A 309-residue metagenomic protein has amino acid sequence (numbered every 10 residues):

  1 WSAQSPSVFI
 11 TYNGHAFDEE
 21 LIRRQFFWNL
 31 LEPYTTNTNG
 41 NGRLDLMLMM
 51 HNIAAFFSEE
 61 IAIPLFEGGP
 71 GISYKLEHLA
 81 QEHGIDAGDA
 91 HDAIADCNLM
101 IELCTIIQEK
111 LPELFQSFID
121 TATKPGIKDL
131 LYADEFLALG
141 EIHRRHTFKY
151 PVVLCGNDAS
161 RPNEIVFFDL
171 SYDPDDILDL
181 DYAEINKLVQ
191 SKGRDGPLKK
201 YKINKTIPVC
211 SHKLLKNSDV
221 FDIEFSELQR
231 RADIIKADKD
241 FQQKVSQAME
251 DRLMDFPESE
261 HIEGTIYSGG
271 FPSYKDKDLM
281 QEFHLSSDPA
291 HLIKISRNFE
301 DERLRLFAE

Functional and structural regions predicted by a protein language model:
W1-L31, T36, S73, H78 (+2 more regions): Conserved non-catalytic scaffold segment of RNase H-like nuclease domains
Q4-P112, F118-T121, I295, L304-E309: Metal-dependent phosphoesterase core characteristic of DEDDh/y 3'-5' exonuclease domains
D18, D45, D92, D169 (+3 more regions): Poly-acidic low-complexity segments
S58-H78, G140-N163, K213-Q229: A broadly tuned preference for mixed-charge, low-complexity surface segments
D120-Y201: Acidic catalytic cores of enzymes that act on phosphate-bearing nucleotides/polynucleotides
